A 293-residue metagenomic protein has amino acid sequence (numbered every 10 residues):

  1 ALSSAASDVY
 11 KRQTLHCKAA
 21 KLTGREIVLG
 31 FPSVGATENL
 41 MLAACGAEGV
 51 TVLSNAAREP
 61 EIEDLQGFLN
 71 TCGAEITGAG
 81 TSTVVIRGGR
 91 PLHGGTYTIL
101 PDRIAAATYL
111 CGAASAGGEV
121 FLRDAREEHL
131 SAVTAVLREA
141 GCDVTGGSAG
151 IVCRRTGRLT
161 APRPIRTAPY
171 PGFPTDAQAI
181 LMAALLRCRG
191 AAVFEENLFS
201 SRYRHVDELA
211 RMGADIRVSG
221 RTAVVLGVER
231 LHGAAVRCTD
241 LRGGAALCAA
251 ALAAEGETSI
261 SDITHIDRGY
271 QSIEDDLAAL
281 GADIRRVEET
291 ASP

Functional and structural regions predicted by a protein language model:
A1-A6, Y10: Single conserved hydrophobic/aromatic residue that forms the stacking wall/gate of nucleotide- or nucleobase-binding
S7, A74-I76, C142-V144, D215-I216 (+1 more regions): A short, conserved structural fragment
R12-T14: Asp-box/WD-like beta-propeller blade repeats and closely related beta-sheet repeat scaffolds
H16-R58, R87-E128, R154-L198, V224-R268 (+1 more regions): Structural motif
A57-E61, F68-V85, R90: Conserved, well-structured core segments that form the ligand-binding/active-site neighborhood of functional domains
L137, A183, L209, A249 (+1 more regions): Hydrophobic, well-ordered secondary-structure elements that form the walls of internal hydrophobic environments
R217-R221: C-terminal non-catalytic interaction/assembly regions of soluble proteins
